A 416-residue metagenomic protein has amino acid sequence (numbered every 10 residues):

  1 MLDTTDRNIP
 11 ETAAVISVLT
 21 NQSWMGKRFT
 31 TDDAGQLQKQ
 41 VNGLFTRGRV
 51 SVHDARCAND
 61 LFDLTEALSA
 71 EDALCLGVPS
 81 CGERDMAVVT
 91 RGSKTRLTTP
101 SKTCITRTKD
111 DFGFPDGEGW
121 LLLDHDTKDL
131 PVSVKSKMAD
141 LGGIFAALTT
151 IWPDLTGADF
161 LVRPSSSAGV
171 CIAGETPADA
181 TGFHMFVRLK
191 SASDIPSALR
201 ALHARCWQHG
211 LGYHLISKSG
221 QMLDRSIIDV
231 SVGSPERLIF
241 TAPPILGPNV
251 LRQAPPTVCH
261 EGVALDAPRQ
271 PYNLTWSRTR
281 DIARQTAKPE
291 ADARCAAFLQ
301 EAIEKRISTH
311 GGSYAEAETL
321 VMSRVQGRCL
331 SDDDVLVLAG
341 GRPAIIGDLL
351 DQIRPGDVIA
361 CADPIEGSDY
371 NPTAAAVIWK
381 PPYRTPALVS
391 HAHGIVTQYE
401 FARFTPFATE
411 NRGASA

Functional and structural regions predicted by a protein language model:
M1-F183, V187-H209, D292-S308: Signature for HUH/AEP ssDNA processing cores
M25, A34, N42, R47 (+11 more regions): Feature targets compositionally biased, intrinsically disordered low-complexity regions with long contiguous runs
L123-K135, A146, S166-L211, L223-A416: Modules that initiate DNA replication and primer synthesis
L211-K218: Conserved short beta-strand edge segments in small beta-sheet-based binding/regulatory domains
